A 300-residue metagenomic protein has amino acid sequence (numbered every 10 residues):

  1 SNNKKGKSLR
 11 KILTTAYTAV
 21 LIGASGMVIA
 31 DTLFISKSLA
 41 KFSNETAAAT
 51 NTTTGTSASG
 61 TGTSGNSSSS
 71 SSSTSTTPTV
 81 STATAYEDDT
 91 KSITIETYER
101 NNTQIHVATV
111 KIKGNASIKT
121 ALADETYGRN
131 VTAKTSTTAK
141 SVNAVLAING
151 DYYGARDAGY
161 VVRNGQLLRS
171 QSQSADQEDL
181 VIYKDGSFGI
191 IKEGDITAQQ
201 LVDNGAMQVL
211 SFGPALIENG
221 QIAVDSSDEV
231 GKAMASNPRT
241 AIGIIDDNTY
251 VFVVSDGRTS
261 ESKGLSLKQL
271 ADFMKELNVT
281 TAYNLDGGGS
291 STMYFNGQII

Functional and structural regions predicted by a protein language model:
S1-Q173, E178: Zymogen propeptides
Y86, Y153-A233: Active-site-adjacent helix-turn-beta-strand microarchitecture at beta-sheet edges that either contains or buttresses
T103, N115, G186, I244-V251: Beta-strand-turn-beta hairpins that frame and shape the catalytic cleft of phosphate-ester-processing enzymes
A123-Y127, D195-A198, S255-T259: Short, solvent-exposed aromatic-acidic interface loops
G128-T132, Q199-G205, A235-S236, E261-L267: A short, polar/proline- and glycine-enriched secondary-structure boundary/capping micro-motif
N149, A282-Y283: Alpha/propeptide regions of enzymes that mature by internal proteolysis
D157-S174, I182, S227-I244, T249-T280 (+1 more regions): Conserved, well-ordered active-site substructure
